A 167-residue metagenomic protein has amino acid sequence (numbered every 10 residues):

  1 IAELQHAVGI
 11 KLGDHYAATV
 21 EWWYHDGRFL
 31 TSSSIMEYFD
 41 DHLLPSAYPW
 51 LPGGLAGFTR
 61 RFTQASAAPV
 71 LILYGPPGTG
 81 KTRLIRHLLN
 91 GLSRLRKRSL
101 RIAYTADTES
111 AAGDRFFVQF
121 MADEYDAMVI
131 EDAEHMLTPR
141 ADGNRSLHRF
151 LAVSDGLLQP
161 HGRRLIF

Functional and structural regions predicted by a protein language model:
I1-G53, R60-R61, A67: AAA+ P-loop ATPase mechanoenzymes
G53, S93-E124, G143-L147: Short glycine-rich substrate-engagement loop in P-loop NTPases that contacts/grips substrate
L55, E131, F150: Conserved RecA-like P-loop NTPase ATPase core
S66-I85: Walker A/P-loop nucleotide-binding motif
L71, M128-E131: Hydrophobic positions in the central parallel beta-sheet of the AAA+
R83-R96: P-loop NTPase Walker A phosphate-binding motif
R98-L100, D123-A127, P160-F167: Loop/turn-to-beta-strand initiation segments
E134-F167: Conserved catalytic/switch belt of AAA+ P-loop NTPases
